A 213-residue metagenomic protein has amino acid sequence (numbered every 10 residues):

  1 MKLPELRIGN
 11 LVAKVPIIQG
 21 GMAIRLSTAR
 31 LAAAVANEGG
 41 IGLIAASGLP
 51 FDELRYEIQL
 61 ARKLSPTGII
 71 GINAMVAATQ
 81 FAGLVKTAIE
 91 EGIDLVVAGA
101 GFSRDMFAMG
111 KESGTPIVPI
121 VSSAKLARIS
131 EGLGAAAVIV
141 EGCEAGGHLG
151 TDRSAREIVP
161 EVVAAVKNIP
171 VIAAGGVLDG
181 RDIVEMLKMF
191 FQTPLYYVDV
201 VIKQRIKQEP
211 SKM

Functional and structural regions predicted by a protein language model:
M1-I172: Active-site entrance/lid segments in N-terminal catalytic domains of soluble metabolic enzymes
A23, V177-L178: Catalytic metal-binding/acid-base residues of hydrolase active sites
L31, A145-H148, D152-I172, L178-M213: Conserved active-site-proximal phosphate/metal-binding subdomains
